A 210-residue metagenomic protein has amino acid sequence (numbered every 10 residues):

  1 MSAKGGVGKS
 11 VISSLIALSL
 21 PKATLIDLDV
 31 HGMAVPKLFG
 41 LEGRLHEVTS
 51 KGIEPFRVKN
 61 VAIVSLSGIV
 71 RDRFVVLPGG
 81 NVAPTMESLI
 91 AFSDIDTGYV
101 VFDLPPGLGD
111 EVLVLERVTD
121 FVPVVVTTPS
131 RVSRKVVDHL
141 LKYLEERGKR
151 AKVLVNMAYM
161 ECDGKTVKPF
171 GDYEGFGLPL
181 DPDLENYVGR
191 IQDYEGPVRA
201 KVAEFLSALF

Functional and structural regions predicted by a protein language model:
M1-F56: Walker A/P-loop NTP-binding active-site region of P-loop NTPases, recognizing the glycine-rich GxxxxGKT/S
G5, V35, V64, M86 (+4 more regions): Residue-level signature of catalytic and energy-coupling elements of molecular machines, predominantly ATP/GTP-dependent
K9-S14, M33-V35, L104-V112, R134-V136: Short glycine/serine/threonine-rich phosphate/pyrophosphate-binding segments that cradle anionic phosphate groups
V30-G32, I69-R71, P106-G107, P129-V132 (+2 more regions): Conserved nucleotide-binding/hydrolysis micro-motifs of P-loop NTPases
S65-L66, V124-T128, L154-N156: Conserved beta-strand segments of the P-loop GTPase G domain that flank and frequently precede/overlap
S67-T119: Phosphate-binding/switch loop-helix module in NTP-utilizing enzymes
F102-G109, D120-L140: Conserved Switch II/interswitch segment of TRAFAC-class P-loop GTPases
L141-F210: C-terminal lobe/tail of nucleotide-utilizing enzymes
